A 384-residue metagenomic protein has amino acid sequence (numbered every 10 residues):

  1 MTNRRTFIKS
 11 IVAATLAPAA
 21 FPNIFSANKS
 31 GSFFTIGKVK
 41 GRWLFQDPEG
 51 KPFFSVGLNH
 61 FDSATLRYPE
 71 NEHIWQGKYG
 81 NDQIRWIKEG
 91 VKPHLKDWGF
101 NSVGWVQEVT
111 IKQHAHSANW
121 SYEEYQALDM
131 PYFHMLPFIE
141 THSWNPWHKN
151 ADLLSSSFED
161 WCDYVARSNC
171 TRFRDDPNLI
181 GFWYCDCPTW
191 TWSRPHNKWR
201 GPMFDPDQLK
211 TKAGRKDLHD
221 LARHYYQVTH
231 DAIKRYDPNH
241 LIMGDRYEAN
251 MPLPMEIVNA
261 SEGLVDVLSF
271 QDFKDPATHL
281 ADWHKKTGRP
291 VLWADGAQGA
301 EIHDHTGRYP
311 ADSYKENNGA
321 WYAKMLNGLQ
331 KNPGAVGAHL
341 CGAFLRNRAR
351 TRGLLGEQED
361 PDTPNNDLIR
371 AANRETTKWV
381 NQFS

Functional and structural regions predicted by a protein language model:
T6-F25: N-terminal export signals
W86-D152, T229-Y236: Aromatic-lined substrate-binding rim segments of carbohydrate-active enzymes
L153-Y184, Y225, T229: An active-site-proximal structural segment forming one wall of the substrate-binding cleft that immediately precedes
R167-A213: Active-site groove signature of glycoside hydrolases
W199-D245, A249-L264: Active-site neighborhood of glycoside hydrolase catalytic domains
D220-R223, L241-G244, M251-R308: Glycoside hydrolase catalytic-domain groove-lining segments
D312-L355: Substrate-binding cleft of secreted/luminal carbohydrate-active enzymes
C341-S384: Aromatic-rich peripheral "rim/lid" segments of glycoside hydrolase catalytic domains that contact and position glycan
